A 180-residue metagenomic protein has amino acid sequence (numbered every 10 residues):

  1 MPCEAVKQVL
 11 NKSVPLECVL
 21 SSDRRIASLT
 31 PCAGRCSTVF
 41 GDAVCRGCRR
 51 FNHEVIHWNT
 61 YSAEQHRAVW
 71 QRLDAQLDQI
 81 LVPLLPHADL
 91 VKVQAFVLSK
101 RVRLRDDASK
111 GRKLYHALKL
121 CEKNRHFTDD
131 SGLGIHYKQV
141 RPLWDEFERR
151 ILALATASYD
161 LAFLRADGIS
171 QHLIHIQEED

Functional and structural regions predicted by a protein language model:
M1-P86: N-terminal cysteine/histidine-rich coordination modules
E4-K7, K12, H116-L118, D167 (+1 more regions): Residue-level marker of intrinsically disordered, low-complexity segments enriched for small/polar residues
V6, L16, V69, L73 (+4 more regions): Generic structural signal of hydrophobic/aromatic residues within well-ordered alpha-helices of folded domains
R24-R25, R35, R46-R50, R67 (+7 more regions): Arginine residue identity/basic-tract feature
P31, V44, A108, D129-S131 (+1 more regions): Generic detector of intrinsically disordered, low-complexity, polar/charged segments
H53, H57, H66, H116 (+3 more regions): Histidine (H) residue identity feature
V82-V140: Short flanking/linker segments adjacent to small metal-binding domains or redox-active Cys/His motifs
H126-D180: C-terminal, charged low-complexity interaction regions
